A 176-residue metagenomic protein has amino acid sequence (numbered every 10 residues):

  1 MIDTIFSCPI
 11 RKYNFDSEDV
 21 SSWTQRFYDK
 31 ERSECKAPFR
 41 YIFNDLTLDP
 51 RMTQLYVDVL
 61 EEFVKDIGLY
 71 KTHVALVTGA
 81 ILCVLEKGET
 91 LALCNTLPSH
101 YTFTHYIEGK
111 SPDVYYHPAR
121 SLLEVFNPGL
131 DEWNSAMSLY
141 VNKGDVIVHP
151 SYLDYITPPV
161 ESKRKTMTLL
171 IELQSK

Functional and structural regions predicted by a protein language model:
M1-H73, I81, T90: Non-heme Fe(II)/2-oxoglutarate
D3, T157-P158: Karyopherin-beta/Importin-beta family HEAT-repeat alpha-solenoid scaffold
C8-K12, H100-T102, V146, T166-T168: Intrinsic-disorder/low-complexity, polar/charged segments enriched in Ser/Thr/Lys/Arg/Asp/Glu/Gln
V74, N95-S99, E161-K165: A generic structural micro-feature
L82-V148, P158: Catalytic core of non-heme Fe(II) oxygenases with the double-stranded beta-helix
F103-T104, K163-K176: A short hydrophobic beta-strand segment most commonly corresponding to one strand of the jelly-roll/cupin
